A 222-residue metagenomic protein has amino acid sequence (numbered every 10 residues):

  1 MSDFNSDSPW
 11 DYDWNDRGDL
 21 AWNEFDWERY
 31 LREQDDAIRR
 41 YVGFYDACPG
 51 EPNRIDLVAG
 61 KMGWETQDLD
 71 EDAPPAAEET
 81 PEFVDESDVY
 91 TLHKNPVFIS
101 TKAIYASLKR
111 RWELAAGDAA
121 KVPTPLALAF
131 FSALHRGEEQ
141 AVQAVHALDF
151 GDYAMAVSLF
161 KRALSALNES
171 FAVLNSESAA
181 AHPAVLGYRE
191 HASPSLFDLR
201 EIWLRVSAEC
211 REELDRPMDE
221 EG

Functional and structural regions predicted by a protein language model:
M1-G222: Amphipathic alpha-helical assembly/interaction segments
